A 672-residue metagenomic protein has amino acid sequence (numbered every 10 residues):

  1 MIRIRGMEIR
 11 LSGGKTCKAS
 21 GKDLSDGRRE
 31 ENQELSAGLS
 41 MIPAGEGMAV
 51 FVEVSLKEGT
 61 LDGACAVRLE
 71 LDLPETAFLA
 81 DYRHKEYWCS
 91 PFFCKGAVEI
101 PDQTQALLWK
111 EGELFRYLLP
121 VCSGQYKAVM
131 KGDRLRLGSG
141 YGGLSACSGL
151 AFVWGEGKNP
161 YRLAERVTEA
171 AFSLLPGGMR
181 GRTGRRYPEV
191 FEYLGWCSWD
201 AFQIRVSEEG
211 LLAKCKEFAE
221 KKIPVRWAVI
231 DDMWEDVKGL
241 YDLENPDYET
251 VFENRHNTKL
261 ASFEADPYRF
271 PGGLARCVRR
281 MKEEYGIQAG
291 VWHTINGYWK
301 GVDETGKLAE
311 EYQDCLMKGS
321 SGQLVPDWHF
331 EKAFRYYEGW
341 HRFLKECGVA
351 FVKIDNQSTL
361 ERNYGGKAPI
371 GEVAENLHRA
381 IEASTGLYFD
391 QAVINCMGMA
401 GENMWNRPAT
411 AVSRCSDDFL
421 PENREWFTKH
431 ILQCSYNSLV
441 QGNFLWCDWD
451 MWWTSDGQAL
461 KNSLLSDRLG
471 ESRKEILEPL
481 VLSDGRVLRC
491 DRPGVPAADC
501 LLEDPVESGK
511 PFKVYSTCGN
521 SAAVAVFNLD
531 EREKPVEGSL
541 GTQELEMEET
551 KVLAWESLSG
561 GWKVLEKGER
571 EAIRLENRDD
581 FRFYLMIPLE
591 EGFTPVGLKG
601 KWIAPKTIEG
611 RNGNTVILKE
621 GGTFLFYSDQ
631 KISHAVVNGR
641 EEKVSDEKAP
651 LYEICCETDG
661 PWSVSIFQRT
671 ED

Functional and structural regions predicted by a protein language model:
I2-A228, V237, N245-Y248, R255 (+4 more regions): Carbohydrate-recognition beta-sandwich/jelly-roll modules in extracellular/periplasmic carbohydrate-active proteins
A77, D81-R83, Q543-S559, F626-G639: Solvent-exposed beta-hairpin/edge-strand motifs
E189-R342, C347-A368: Aromatic-lined carbohydrate-binding/catalytic grooves of carbohydrate-active enzymes
G273-I295, P369-R414, F419, G470-P505: Active-site-proximal helices and loops of the catalytic beta/alpha 8
E304-R342, E346, R379-D467, E471 (+1 more regions): Glycan-recognition surfaces
F351, S358, D417-E546: Active-site core of glycosidic bond-cleaving carbohydrate-active enzymes
C500-E548, D579, F583-E590, K601-K631: Carbohydrate-binding surface patches
E566-I603, E647-D672: C-terminal beta-strand-rich structural cap/linker in extracellular carbohydrate-active enzymes
